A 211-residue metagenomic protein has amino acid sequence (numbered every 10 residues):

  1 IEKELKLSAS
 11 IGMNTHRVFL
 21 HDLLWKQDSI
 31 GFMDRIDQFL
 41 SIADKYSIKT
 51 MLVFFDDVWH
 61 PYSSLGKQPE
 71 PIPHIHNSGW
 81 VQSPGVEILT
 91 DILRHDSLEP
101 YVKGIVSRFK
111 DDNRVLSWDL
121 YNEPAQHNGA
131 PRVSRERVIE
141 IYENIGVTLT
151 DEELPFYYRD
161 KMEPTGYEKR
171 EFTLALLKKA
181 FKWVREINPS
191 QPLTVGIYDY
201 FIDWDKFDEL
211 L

Functional and structural regions predicted by a protein language model:
I1-L211: Active-site mouth of glycoside hydrolases
